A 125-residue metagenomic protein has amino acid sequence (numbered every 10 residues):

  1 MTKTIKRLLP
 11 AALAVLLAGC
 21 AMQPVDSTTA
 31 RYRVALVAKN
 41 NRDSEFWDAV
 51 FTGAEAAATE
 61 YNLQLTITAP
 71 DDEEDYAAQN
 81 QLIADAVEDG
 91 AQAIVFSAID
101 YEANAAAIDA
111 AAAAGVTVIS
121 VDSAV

Functional and structural regions predicted by a protein language model:
M1-T2, V34: Coiled-coil-like amphipathic alpha-helices with heptad-repeat character
T2-L9: Bacterial N-terminal signal peptides that target proteins for export
P10-G19: Bacterial N-terminal signal peptides
C20-V125: A residue-level marker of the well-folded mature domains of exported/periplasmic proteins
